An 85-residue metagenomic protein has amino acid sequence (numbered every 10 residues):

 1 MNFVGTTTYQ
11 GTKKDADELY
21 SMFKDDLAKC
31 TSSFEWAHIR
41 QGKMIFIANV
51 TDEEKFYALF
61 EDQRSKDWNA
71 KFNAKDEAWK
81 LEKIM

Functional and structural regions predicted by a protein language model:
M1-K66, F72-M85: Short S/T/G/P-rich N-terminal loop/turn motif that feeds into the first structured element of a domain
